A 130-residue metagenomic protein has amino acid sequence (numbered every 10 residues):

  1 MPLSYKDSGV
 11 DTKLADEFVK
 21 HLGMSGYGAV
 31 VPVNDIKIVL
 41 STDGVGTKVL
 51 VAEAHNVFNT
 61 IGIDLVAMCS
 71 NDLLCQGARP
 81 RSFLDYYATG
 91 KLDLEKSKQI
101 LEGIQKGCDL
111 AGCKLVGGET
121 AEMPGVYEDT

Functional and structural regions predicted by a protein language model:
P2-C75, G112, V116, M123-E128: N-terminal glycine-rich phosphate/pyrophosphate-binding loops that anchor nucleotide-derived ligands and cofactors
S41, F83-D85: A secondary-structure boundary/capping signal
T47, Y87-G90: A short, flexible beta-alpha/helix-coil linker loop
G62-L65, C69, K96, I100 (+1 more regions): Generic hydrophobic, aliphatic-rich segments that mediate packing or membrane embedding
Q76-S82: Glycine-rich phosphate/pyrophosphate-binding loops and their adjacent beta-strand/loop elements at enzyme active sites
D85-A88, E119-A121: Short, ordered loop/turn segments at secondary-structure junctions
G90-K98, E128-T130: Short glycine/threonine-rich loop-to-helix capping motif typified by GTGT followed within a few residues by an Asp-Pro
S97-A121: A glycine-rich helix N-cap at a beta->alpha junction
